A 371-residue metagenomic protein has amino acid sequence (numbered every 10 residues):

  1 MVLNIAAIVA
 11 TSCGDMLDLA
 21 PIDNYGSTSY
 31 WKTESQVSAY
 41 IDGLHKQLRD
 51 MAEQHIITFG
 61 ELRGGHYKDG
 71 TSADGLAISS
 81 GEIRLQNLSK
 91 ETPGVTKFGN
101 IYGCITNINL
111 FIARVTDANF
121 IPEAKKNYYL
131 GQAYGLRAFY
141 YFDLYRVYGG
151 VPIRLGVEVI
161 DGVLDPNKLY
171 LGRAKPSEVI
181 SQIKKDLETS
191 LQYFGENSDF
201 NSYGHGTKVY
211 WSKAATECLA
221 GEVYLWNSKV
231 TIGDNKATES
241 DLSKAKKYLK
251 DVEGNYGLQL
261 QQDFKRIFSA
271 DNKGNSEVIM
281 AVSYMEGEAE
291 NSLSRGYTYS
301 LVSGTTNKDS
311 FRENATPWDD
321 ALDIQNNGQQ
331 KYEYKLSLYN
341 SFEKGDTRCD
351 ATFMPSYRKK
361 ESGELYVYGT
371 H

Functional and structural regions predicted by a protein language model:
M1-A6: Sec-dependent N-terminal signal peptides
V9-S12: C-terminal motif of bacterial Sec signal peptides marking the signal peptidase cleavage site
G14-I78, L155, I180, E188-T189 (+1 more regions): An aromatic- and glycine-enriched ligand-binding surface/loop that stacks and positions planar moieties
D18-A20, Y145-E158: Short, well-structured active-site flanking segments
E34, S38-M51, A73-Y148, L169-S181 (+1 more regions): Conserved, well-structured interaction surfaces
A124-G131, S202-A215, K265-I267: A glycine-rich, coil/turn loop motif that links secondary-structure elements
G150-I153, F194-H205, L258-R266: Glycine- and aromatic-rich loop/turn segments at beta-sheet edges
V159-K168: Aromatic- and acidic-residue-enriched carbohydrate-binding clefts of CAZyme catalytic domains
